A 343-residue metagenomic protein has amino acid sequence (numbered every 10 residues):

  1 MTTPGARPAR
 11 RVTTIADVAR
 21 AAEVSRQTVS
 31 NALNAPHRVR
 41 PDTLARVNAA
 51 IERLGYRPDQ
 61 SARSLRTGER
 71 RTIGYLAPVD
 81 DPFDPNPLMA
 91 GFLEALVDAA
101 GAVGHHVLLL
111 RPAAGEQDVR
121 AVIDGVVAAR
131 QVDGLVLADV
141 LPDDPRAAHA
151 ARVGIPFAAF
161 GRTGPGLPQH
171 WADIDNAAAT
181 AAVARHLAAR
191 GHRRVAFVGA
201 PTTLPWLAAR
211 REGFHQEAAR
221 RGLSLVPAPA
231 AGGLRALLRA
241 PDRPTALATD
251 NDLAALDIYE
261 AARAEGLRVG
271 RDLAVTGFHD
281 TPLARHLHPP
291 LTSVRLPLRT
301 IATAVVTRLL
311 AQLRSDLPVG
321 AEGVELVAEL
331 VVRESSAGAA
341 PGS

Functional and structural regions predicted by a protein language model:
M1-R71, A340-S343: N-terminal helix-turn-helix DNA-binding module of bacterial transcription factors
P8, R235-S343: Flexible loop/turn connectors
T28, G68-P82, H186, R194-A200: Short beta-strand segments enriched in small/hydrophobic residues
A45, Y56-A121, H215: Amphipathic helical "hinge" segments at domain boundaries
V79-G91, L110-V119, A172-A182, V198-A236 (+4 more regions): Hinge/beta->alpha junction and helix N-cap segments in small-molecule ligand-binding domains
D118-Q131, G233-D242: Short, well-structured alpha-helical segments in soluble
A138-A182, L253, H279-L291: Flexible loop/hinge segments that line or gate small-molecule binding clefts
R193-V195, V226, V269-A274: Short acidic capping loops at alpha-helix termini that bridge into adjacent secondary structure
